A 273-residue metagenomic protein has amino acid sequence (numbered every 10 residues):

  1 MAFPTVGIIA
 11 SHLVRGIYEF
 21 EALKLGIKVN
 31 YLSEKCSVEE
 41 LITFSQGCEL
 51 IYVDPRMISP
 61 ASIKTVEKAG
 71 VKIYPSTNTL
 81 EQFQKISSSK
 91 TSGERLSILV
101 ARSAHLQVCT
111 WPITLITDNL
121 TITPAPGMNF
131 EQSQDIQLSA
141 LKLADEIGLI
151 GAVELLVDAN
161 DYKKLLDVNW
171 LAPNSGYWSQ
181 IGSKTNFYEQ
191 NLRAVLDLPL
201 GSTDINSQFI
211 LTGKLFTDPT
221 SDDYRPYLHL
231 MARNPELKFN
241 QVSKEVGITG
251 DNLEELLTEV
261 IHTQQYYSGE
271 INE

Functional and structural regions predicted by a protein language model:
M1, F44-S45, S89-G93, R102-L106 (+3 more regions): Solvent-exposed alpha-helices and their adjacent loops that cap or buttress functional pockets in soluble metabolic
M1-S76: ATP-binding N-terminal substructure of ATP-dependent carboxylate-amine bond-forming enzymes
E21-L25, A69, L143-I147, A194-L198 (+1 more regions): Change "in soluble alpha/beta enzymes" to "in soluble alpha/beta proteins
E39, R193-E273: Peripheral (often C-terminal) accessory segments that flank ATP-dependent C-N-forming ligase machineries
T77-Q84: Ser/Thr/Gly-rich flexible loops in soluble cytosolic domains mediating phosphotransfer, phosphorylation
I86-A152, D158-N160: Internal nucleotide-binding/catalytic subdomain
D135-E154, W170-T217: Active-site "cap" helix and flanking loop/linker of ATP-utilizing ligase/carboxylase catalytic domains
Y162-A172: A short beta-strand motif that forms the metal-chelation/ATP-contact edge of phosphoryl-transfer active sites
